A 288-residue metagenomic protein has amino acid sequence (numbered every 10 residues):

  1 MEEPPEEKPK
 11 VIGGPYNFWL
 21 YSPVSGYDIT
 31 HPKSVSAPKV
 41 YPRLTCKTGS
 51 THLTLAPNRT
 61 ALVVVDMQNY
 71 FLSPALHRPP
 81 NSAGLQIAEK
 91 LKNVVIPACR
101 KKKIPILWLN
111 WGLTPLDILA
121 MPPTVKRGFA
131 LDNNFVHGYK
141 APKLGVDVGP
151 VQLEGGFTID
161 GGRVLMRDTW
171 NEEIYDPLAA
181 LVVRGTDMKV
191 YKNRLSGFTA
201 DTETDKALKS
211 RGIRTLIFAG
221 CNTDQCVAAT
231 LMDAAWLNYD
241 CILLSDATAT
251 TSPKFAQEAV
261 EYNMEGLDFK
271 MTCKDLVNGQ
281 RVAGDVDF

Functional and structural regions predicted by a protein language model:
M1-A61, Q68, N93, K101-K102 (+1 more regions): Active-site-adjacent betaalpha module
N58, A75-W111: A short alpha/beta connector and helix-capping loop motif
V64, L107-N110, V190-Y191: Short, conserved beta-strand edge motifs with alternating hydrophobic and charged residues
Q68-P74: Short acidic, Gly/Ser-rich segments with clustered Asp/Glu that frequently serve as metal-coordination loops in enzyme
P74-L76, T124-V125, T169: Serine-centered coil/turn micro-motif
P79-A83, T124-V125, A235-W236: Glycine-rich, phosphate-binding/catalytic loops in enzymes
P115-I118: Short catalytic/ligand-binding loop motif for oxyanion handling, primarily in non-cytosolic enzymes, centered on
